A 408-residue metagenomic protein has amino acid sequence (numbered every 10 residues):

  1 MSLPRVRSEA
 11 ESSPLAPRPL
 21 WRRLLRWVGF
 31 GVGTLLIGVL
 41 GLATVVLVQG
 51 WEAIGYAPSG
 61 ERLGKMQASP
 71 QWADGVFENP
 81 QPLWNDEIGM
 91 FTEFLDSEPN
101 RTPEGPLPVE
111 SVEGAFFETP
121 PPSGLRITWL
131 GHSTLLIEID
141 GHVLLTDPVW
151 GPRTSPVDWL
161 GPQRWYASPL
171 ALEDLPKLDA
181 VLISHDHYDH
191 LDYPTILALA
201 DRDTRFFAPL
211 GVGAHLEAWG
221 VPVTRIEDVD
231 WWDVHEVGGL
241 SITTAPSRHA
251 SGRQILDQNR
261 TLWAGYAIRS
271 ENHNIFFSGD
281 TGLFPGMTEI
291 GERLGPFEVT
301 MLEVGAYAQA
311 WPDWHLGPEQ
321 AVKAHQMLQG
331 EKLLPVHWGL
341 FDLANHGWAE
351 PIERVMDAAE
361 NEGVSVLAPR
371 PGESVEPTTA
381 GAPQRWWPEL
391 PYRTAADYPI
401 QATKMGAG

Functional and structural regions predicted by a protein language model:
S2-Q163, S168-D174, R269-G279, E298-V304 (+3 more regions): Metallo-beta-lactamase
L3, G33, V48, G220-G238 (+3 more regions): Binuclear metal-ion centers of metallo-dependent hydrolases, dominated by the metallo-beta-lactamase
T102-P122, P209-H273, R354-G372, T378-G381: Metallo-beta-lactamase
H142, V149-P152, V229-V234, G239-A250 (+3 more regions): Conserved catalytic scaffold of divalent metal-dependent phosphoesterases
L145-D147, K177-D186, F207-P209, F276-T281 (+3 more regions): Active-site neighborhood of phospho(di)ester-bond hydrolases with catalytic His/Asp-centered motifs
W150-A167, A250-Q258, A308-W314, D342: Acidic/histidine-rich helix-loop elements that form or flank divalent-metal/phosphate-binding sites at the catalytic
P169-A200, L210: Di-metal (Zn2+ and/or Mg2+/Mn2+) metal-binding site signature of metallo-dependent hydrolases with the MBL/beta-CASP
P194, H249-L328, E350: Active-site-proximal loop/helix segments of hydrolase catalytic cores
